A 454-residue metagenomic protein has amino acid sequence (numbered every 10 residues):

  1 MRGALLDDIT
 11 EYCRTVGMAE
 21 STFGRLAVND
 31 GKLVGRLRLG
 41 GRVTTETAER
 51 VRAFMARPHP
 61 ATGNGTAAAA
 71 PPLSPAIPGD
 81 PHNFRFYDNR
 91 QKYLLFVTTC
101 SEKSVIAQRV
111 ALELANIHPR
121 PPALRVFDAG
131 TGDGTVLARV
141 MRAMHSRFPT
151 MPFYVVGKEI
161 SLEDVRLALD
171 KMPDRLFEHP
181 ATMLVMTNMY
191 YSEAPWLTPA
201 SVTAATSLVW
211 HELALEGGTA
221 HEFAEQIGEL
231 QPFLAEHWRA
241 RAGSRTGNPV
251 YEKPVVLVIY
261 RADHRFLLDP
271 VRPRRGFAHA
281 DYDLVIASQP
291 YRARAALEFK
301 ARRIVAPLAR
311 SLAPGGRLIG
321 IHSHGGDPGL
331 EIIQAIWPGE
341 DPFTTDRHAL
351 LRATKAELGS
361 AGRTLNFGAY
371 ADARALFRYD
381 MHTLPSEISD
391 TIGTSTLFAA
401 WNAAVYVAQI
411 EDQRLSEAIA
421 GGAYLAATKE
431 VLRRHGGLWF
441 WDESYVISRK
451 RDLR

Functional and structural regions predicted by a protein language model:
G35-R52, E387: Short, basic-rich loop-to-helix N-cap that marks the start of a DNA-contacting helix
A68-K92, T219-A240: N-terminal, positively charged/glycine-rich alpha-helical extensions of SAM-dependent methyltransferases
A76-A123, L453: Class I SAM-dependent methyltransferase Rossmann-like catalytic core, especially the SAM/SAH-binding loop
P121-T135, V155-V156: Conserved class I S-adenosyl-L-methionine
R139-A280, A403, V407-A420, E430-R433 (+1 more regions): Class I S-adenosyl-L-methionine-dependent methyltransferase module
A278-H279, F299-P314: A short glycine-rich, Lys/Arg-flanked "PGG" loop and its adjoining helix->strand segment in the class I
G315-S323: Conserved beta-strand signature within the Rossmann-like core of class I S-adenosyl-L-methionine
H324-L432: Substrate-binding/catalytic lobe of Class I Rossmann-like enzymes that use SAM or dcSAM, i.e., the mid-to-C-terminal
